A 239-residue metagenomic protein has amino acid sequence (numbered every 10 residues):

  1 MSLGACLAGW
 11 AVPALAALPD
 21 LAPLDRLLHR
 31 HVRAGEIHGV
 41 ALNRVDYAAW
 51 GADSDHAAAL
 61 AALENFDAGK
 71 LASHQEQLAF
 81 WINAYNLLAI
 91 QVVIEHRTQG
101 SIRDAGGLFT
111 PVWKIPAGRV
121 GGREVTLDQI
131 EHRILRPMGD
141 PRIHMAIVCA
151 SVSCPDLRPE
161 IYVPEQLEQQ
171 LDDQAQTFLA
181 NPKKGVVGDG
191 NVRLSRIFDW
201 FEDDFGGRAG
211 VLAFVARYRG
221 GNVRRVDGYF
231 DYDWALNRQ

Functional and structural regions predicted by a protein language model:
M1-C6: N-terminal export leaders
L7-G9, M138: Sterically constrained small-residue positions within well-ordered secondary structures of folded domains
A11-P13: N-terminal signal peptide c-region/cleavage motif recognized by signal peptidases
L15-Q239: Interaction/scaffold regions that mediate signaling and macromolecular assembly across diverse proteins
